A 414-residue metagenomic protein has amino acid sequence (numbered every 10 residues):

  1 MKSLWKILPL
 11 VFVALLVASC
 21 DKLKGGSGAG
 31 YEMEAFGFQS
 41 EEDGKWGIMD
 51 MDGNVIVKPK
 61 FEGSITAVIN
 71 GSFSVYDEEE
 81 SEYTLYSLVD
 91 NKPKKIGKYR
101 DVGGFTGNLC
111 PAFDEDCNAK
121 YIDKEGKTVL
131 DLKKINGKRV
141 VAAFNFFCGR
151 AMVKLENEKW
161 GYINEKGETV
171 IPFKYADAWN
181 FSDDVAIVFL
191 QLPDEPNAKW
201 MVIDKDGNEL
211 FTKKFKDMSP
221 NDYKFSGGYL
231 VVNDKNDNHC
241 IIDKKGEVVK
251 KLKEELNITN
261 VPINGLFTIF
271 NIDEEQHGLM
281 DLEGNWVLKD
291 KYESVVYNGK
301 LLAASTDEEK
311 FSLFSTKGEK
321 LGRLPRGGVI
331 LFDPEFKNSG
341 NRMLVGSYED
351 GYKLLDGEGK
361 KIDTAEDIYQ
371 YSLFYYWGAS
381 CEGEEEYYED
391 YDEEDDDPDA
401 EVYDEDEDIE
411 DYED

Functional and structural regions predicted by a protein language model:
M1-L8: Bacterial N-terminal signal peptides that target proteins for export
L10-V13: Conserved pre-catalytic core of RNA-dependent polymerases
L16-S19: C-terminal motif of bacterial Sec signal peptides marking the signal peptidase cleavage site
D21-D390, D414: Residue-level detector of conserved, function-critical positions
E386-D414: Long, acidic low-complexity intrinsically disordered regions
